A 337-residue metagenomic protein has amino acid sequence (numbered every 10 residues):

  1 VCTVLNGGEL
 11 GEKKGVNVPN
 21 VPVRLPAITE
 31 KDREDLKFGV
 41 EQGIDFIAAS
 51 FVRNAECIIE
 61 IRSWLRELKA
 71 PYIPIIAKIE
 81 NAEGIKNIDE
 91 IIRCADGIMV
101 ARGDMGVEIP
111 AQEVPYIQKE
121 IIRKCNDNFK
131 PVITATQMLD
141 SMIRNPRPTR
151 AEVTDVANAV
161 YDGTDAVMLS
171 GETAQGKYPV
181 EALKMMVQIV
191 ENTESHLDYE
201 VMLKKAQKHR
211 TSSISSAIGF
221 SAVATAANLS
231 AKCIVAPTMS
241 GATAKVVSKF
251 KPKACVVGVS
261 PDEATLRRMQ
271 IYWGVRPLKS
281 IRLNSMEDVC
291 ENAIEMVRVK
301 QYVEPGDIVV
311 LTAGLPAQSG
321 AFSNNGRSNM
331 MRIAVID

Functional and structural regions predicted by a protein language model:
V1-D337: Non-catalytic helical/linker scaffolds that mediate oligomerization, partner binding, and domain coupling around large
